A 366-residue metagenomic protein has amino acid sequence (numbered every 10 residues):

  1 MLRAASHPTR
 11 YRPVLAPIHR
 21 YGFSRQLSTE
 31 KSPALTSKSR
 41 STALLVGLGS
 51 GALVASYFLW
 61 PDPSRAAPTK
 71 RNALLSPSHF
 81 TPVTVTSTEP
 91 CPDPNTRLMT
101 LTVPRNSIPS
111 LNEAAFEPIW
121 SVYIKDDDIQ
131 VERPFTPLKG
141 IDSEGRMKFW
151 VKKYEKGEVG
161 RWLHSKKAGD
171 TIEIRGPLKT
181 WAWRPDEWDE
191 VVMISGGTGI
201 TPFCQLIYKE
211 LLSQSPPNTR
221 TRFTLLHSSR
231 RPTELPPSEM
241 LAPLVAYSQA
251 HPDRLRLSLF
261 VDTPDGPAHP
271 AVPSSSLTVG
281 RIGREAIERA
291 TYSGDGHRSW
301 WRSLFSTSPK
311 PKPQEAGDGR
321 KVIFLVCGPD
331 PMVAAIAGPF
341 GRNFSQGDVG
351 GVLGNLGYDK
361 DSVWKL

Functional and structural regions predicted by a protein language model:
M1-L44: N-terminal mitochondrial targeting presequence
K31-L35, L44-Y57, L226, R231-L366: Reductase modules of NAD(P)H-dependent flavoproteins
V54-K70: Short hydrophobic alpha-helical membrane-entry/anchor segments
T69-D170, R230, D262: Ferredoxin-reductase
I119, P137, G199, G328-P329: Short, conserved phosphate/pyrophosphate- and ester-handling motifs at nucleotide-, phospho-/glycolipid
Q130-T136, K179-D186: Short, Lys/Arg- and Gly-enriched loop/turn segments at beta-strand edges
S165-W181, D295: Helix-loop module immediately N-terminal to the HCX5R catalytic loop in PTP-like cysteine phosphatase domains
C204-T224: Classical protein tyrosine phosphatase
